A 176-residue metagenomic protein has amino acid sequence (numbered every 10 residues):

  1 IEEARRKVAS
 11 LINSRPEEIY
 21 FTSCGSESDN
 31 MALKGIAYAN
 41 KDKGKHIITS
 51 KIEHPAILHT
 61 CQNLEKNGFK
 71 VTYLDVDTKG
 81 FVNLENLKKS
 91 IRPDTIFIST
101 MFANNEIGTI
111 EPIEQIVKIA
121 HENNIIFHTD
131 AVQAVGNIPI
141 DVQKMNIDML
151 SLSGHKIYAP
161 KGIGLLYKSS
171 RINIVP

Functional and structural regions predicted by a protein language model:
I1-P176: Pyridoxal 5′-phosphate
